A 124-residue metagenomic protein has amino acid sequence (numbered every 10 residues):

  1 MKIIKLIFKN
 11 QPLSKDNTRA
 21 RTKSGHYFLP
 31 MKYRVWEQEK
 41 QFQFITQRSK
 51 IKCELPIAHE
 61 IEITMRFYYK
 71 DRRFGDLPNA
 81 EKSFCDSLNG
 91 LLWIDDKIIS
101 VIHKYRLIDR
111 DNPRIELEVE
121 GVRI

Functional and structural regions predicted by a protein language model:
M1-I124: Acidic, proline/glycine-enriched N-terminal capping motif
